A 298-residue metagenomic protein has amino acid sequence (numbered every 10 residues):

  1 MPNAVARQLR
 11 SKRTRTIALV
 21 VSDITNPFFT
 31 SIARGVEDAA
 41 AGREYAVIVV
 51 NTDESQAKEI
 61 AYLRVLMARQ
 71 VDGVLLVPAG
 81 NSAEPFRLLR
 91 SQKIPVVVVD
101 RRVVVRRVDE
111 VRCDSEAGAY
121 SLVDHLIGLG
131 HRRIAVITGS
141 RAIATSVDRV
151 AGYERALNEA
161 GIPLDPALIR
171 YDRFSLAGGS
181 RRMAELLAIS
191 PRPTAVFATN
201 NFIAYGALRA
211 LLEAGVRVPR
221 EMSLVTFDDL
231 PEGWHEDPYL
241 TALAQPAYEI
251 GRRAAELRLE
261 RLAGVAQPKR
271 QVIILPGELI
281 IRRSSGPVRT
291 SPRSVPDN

Functional and structural regions predicted by a protein language model:
P2, K58-E59, S82, A119 (+1 more regions): Amphipathic coiled-coil/heptad-repeat helices and related helical stalk/stem segments that mediate oligomerization
P2-G73, S140, A151-E154, N158 (+1 more regions): Amphipathic helical "hinge" segments at domain boundaries
L19, L76, A198: Redox-cofactor binding/interface segments in oxidoreductases and associated redox assembly factors
V21, P78, D100: Flexible glycine-/small-residue-rich
G35-A46, M67, R90-V98, R102-N298: Bacterial carbohydrate/catabolite-sensing allosteric modules
D53-Q56, V77-S82, F202: Short beta->alpha connector loops
S55, S82-A83, V104, F227: Negatively charged, flexible loop motifs adjacent to catalytic sites in prokaryotic signal transduction proteins
N81-S91: Active-site-adjacent beta->alpha loops and helix N-cap segments on the catalytic face of soluble alpha/beta enzymes
